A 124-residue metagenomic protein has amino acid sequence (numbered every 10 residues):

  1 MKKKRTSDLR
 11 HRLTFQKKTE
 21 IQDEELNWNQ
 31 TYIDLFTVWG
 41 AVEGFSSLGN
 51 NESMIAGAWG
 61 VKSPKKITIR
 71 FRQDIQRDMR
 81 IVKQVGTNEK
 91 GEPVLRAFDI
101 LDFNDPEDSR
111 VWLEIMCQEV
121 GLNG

Functional and structural regions predicted by a protein language model:
M1-T14: N-terminal intrinsically disordered, low-complexity, charge/repeat-rich segments that act as generic
T14-I21, F45: Generic short beta-strand segments
Q22-L26: Short glycine/threonine/proline-enriched tight-turn/helix- or strand-capping micro-motif at secondary-structure
N27-G124: Short, conserved turn/kink motifs that form compact alpha/beta structural patches or helix kinks used as
